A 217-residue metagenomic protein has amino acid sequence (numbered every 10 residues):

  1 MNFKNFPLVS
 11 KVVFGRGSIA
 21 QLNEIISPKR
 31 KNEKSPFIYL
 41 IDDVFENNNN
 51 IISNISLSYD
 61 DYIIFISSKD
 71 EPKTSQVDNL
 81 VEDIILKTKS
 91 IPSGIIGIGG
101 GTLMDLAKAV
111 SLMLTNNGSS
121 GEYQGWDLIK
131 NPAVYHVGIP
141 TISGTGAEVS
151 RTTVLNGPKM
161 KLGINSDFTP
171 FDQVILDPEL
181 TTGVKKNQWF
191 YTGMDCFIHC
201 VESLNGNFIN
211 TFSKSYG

Functional and structural regions predicted by a protein language model:
M1-G94: ATP/NTP phosphate-donor binding region
S10, T115-T211: A glycine/threonine-rich phosphate-anchoring loop and its flanking beta-alpha core in nucleotide/phosphate-binding
N23, D78-E82, K108, M194-E202: Predominant activation on well-ordered alpha-helical scaffold segments within soluble catalytic domains
I41-D43, N210-G217: Active-site pocket-shaping loop/turn-to-helix segments
N48-I51, L106-K108, E148-V149: Short glycine-/acidic-enriched loop or helix-start segments at secondary-structure transitions that form or flank
I98: Active-site histidine-anchored catalytic micro-motif
G101: Acidic-aromatic/histidine active-site loop/patch
D105-N117: DPxDG-like acidic metal-binding loop motif
